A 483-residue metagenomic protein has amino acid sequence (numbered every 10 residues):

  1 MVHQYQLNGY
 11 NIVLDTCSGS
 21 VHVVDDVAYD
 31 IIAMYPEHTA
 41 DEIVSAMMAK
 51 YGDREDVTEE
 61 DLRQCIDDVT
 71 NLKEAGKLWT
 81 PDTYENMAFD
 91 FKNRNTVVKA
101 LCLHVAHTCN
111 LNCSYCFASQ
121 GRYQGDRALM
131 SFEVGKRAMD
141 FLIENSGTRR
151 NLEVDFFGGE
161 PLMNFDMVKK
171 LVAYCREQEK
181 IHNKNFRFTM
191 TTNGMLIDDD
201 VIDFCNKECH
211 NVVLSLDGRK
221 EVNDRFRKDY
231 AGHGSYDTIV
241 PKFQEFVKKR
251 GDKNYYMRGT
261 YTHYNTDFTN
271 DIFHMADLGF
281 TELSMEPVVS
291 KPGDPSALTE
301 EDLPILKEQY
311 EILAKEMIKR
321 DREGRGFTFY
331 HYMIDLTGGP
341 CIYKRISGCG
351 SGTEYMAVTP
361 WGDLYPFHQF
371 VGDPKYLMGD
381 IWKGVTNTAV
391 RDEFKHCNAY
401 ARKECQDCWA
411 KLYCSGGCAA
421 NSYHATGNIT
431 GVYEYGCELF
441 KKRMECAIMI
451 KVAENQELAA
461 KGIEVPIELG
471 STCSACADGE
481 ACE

Functional and structural regions predicted by a protein language model:
M1-Y35: Acidic, low-complexity/disordered tracts enriched in E/D and polar residues
G9, G352-E354: Short loop/turn microsegments at loop-to-beta-strand junctions
H38-R54: Short acidic, hydrophobic short linear motifs in intrinsically disordered regions
D56-D203, K207-E208: Conserved alpha-helical substructure of the radical SAM core
R63, E221-D237, Q244, K248-G352 (+1 more regions): Radical SAM enzyme [4Fe-4S]-AdoMet core and its adjacent flexible, acidic and glycine-rich loops/tails across
C116-R122, D252, W409-A410, Y423: Detector for the c-type heme attachment site
G135, M139-D155, N164-V288: Radical SAM/AdoMet-radical enzyme domain recognition
V371-E483: Flexible mid-to-C-terminal extensions adjoining Fe-S/redox cofactors in radical SAM and related proteins
